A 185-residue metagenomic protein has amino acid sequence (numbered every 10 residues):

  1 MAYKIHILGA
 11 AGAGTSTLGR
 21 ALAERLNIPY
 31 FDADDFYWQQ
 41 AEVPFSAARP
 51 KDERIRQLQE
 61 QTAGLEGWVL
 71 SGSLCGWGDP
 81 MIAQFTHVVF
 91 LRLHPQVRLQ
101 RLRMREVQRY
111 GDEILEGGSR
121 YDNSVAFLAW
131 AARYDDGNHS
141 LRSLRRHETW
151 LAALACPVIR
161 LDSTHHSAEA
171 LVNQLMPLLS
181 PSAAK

Functional and structural regions predicted by a protein language model:
A2, A129-K185: NTP-dependent small-molecule kinase module
I7: Hydrophobic anchor at the beta1->P-loop junction of P-loop NTPases
A11: The conserved Walker
T15: Conserved lysine of the Walker
R20, E24-A63: Conserved substrate/cofactor phosphate-moiety recognition/catalytic segment in nucleotide-dependent phosphotransferases
Q40, P44, F90, G118-Y121: Anionic, Ser/Thr-rich low-complexity intrinsically disordered regions
K51-Q96: Glycine-rich phosphate-binding loop used to anchor ATP phosphates in small-molecule kinases, encompassing both
L93-R146: A glycine- and Lys/Arg-enriched "phosphate-lid" helix/loop adjacent to the NTP-binding pocket of small-molecule kinases
